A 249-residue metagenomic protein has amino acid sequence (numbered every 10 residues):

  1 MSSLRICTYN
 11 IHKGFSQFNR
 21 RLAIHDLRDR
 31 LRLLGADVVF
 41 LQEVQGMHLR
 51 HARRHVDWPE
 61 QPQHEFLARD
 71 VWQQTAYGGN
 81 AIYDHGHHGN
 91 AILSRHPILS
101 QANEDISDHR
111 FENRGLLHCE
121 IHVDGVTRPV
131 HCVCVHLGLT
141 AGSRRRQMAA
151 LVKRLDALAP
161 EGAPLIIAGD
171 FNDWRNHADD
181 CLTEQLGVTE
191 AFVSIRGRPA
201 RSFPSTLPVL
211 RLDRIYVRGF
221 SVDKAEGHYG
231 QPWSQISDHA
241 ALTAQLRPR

Functional and structural regions predicted by a protein language model:
M1-V38, P59, E65, R69-D70 (+1 more regions): Active-site regions of metal-assisted phosphoester/phosphodiester hydrolases, unifying DNase/endonuclease modules
Q42-H55: Active-site neighborhood of divalent metal-dependent phosphoester/pyrophosphate hydrolases
